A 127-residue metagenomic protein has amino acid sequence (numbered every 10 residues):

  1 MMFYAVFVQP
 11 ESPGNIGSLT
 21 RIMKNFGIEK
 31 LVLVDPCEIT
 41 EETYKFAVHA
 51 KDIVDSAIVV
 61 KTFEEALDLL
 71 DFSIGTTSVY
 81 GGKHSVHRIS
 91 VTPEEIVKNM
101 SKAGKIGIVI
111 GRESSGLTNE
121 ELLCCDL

Functional and structural regions predicted by a protein language model:
M1-L127: Post-transcriptional modification and biogenesis factors for structured RNAs of the translation apparatus
